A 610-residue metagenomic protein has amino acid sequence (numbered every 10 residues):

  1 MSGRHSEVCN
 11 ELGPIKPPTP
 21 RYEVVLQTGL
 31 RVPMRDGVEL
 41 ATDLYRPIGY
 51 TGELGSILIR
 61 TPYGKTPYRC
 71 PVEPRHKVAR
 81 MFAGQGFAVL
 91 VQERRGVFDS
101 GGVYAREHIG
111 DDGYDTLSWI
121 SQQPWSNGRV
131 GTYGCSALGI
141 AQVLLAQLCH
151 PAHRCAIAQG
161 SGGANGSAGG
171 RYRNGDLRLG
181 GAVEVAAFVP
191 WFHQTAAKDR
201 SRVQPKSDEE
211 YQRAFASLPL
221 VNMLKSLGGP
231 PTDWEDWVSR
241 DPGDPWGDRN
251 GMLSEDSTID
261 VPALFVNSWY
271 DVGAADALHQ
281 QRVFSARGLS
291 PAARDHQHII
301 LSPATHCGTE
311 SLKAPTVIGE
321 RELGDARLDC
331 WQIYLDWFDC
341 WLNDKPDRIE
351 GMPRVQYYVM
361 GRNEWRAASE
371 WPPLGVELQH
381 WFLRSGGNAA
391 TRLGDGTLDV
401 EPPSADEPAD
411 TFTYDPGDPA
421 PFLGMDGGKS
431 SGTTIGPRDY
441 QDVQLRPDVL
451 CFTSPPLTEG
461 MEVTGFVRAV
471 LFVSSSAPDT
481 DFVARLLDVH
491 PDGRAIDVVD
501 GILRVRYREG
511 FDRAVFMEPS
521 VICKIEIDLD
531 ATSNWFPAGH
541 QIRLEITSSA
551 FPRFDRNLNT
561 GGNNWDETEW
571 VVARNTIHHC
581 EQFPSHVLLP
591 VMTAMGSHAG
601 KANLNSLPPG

Functional and structural regions predicted by a protein language model:
S2, E73-H76, G84, Q147-T258: Accessory cap/linker subdomain of secreted extracellular hydrolases
S2-G3, L12-P14, K206-E209, R213-N222 (+2 more regions): C-terminal, loop-rich substrate-recognition/catalytic regions characterized by aromatic stacking residues
L12-G52, T453-E459, F511-R513, M517: N-terminal cap/lid segment of alpha/beta-hydrolase-fold proteins
I48-Q122, G169-Y172, L177, E310-R321 (+4 more regions): Cap/lid segment of the alpha/beta-hydrolase catalytic domain
W125-A137: Alpha/beta-hydrolase fold nucleophile elbow
Y133, I140-D208, W269-Y270, G288-L335: A catalytic-pocket lid/entrance helix-loop region that shapes and gates access to the active site across common
I259, F265-N267: Short beta-strand/loop motif that positions the catalytic acidic residue of the alpha/beta-hydrolase fold
V272-L278: Conserved alpha/beta-hydrolase "acid-adjacent" motif
